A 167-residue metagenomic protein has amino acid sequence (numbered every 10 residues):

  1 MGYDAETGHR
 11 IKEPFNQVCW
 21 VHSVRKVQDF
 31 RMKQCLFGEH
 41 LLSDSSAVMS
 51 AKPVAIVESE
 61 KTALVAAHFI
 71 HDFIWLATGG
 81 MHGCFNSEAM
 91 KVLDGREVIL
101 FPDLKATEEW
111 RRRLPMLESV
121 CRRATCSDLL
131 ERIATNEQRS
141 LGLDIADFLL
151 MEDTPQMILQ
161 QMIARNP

Functional and structural regions predicted by a protein language model:
M1-D94: Phosphate-handling DNA/RNA-contact segment within nucleic-acid enzymes
D4-R10, S46-V48, P53-V57, H68-F69 (+1 more regions): Replication-associated primase and helicase/ATPase modules
